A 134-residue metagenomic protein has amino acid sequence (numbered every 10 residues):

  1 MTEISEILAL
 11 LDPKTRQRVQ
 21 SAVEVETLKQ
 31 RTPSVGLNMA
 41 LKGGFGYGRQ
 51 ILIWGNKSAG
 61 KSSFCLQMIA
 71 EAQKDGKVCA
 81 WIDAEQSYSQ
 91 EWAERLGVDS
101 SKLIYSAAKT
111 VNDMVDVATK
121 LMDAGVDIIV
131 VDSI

Functional and structural regions predicted by a protein language model:
T2-K102, S106, M114-K120: The Walker A/P-loop phosphate-binding site
A108-I134: Phosphate-binding/switch loop-helix module in NTP-utilizing enzymes
